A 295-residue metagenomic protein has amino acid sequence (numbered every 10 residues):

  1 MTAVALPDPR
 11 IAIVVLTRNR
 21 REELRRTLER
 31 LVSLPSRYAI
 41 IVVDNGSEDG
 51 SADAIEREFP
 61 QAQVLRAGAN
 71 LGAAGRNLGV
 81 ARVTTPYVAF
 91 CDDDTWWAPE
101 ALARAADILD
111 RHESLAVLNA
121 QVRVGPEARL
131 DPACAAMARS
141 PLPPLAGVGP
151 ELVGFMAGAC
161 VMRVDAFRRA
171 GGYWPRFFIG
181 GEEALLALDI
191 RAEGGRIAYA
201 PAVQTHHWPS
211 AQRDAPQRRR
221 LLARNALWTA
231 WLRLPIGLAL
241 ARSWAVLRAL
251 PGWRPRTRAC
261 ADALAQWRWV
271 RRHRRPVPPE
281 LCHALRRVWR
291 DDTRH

Functional and structural regions predicted by a protein language model:
E22, R30, D44-D53, A69 (+1 more regions): A conserved acidic beta->alpha catalytic loop
E29-Y38: Short, acidic, metal-binding catalytic loop of nucleotide-sugar glycosyltransferases
R66-V83: Glycine-rich, basic loop-to-helix element that forms the pyrophosphate-binding segment of sugar-nucleotide handling
V88: Short aromatic/hydrophobic "clamp" motif used to bind/position activated sugar donors
P99-D131: Conserved donor NDP-sugar-binding/catalytic core segment of glycosyltransferases
A120, A135-V153: Short, flexible, basic/aromatic active-site loop/helix in glycosyltransferases
G154-M162, A166-G171, R176-Q204: A short, conserved alpha-helix in the catalytic core of glycosyltransferases
L221-L222, P235-H295: Non-catalytic, C-terminal membrane-associated alpha-helical segments of glycosyltransferases
